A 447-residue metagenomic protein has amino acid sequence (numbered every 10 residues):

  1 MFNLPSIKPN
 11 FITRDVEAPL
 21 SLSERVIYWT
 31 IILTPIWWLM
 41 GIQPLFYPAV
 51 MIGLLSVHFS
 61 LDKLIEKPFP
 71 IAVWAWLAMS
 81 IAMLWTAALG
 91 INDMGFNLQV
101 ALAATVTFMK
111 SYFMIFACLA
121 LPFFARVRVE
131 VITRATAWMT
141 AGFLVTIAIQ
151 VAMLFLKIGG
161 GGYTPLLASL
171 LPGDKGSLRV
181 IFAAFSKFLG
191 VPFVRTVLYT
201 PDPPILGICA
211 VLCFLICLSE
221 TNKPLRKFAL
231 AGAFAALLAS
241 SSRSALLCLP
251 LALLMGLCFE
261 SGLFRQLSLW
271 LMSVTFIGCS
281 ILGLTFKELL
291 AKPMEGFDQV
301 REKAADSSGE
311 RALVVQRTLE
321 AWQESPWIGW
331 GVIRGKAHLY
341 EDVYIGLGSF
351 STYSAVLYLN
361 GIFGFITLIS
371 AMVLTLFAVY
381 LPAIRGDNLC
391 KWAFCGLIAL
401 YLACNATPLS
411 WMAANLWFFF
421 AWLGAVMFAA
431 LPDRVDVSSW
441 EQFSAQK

Functional and structural regions predicted by a protein language model:
M1-I27, L61-K67, F420-K447: A juxtamembrane structural motif centered on a specific transmembrane helix
S23-I36, F377-P408, A425: Loop-to-helix entry and N-terminal half of a specific, functionally important transmembrane alpha helix in multi-pass
I27-W37, I52-F124, V145, I398-C404: N-terminal hydrophobic segments of proteins, predominantly signal-anchor/transmembrane helices of inner/organellar
I36, T133-G160, P172-S241, L246-C258: Alpha-helical transmembrane segments of multi-pass inner-membrane proteins
M51-F59, A393-A403, P408-K447: Transmembrane alpha-helices of multi-pass inner-membrane enzymes
L84-A87, A148-I158, L257-E302, Q323: A membrane-periplasm/extracellular boundary helix in multi-pass inner-membrane enzymes that assemble envelope glycans
P224-K227, A233, P250, L254 (+1 more regions): Hydrophobic transmembrane alpha-helices and their immediate junctions
E288-N360, V379-G386: Long extracytoplasmic/lumenal interhelical loops at the membrane interface of multi-pass membrane proteins
